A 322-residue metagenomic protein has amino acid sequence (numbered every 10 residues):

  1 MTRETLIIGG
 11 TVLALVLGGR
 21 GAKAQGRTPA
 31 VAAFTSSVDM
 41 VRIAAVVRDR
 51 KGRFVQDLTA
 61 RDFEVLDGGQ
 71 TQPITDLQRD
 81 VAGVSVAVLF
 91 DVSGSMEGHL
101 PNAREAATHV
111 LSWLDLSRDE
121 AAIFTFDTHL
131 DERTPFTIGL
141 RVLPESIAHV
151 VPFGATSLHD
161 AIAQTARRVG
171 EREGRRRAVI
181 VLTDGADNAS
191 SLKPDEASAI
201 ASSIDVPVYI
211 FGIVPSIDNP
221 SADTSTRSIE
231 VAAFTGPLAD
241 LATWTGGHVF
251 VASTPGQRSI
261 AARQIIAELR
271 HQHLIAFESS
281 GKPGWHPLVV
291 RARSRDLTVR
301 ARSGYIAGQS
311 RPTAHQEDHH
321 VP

Functional and structural regions predicted by a protein language model:
R3-I7: N-terminal export leaders
G9-G18: Bacterial N-terminal signal peptides
G21-P322: Scaffold/interface architecture of coatomer-like assemblies
